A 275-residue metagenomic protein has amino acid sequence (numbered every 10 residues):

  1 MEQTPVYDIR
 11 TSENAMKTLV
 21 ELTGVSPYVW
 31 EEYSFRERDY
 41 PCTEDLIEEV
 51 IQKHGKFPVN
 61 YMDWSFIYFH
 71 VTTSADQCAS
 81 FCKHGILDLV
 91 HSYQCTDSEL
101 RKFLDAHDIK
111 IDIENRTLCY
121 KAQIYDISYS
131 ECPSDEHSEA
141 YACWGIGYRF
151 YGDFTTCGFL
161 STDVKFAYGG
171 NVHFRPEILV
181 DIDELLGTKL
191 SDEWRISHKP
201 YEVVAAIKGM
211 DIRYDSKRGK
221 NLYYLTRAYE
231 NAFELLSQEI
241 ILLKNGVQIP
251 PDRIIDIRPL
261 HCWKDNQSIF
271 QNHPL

Functional and structural regions predicted by a protein language model:
M1-I47, K56-W64, A75-L87, Y93-D108 (+2 more regions): Conserved NAD+-utilizing ADP-ribose enzyme module
V50-Q52: Long, polar low-complexity intrinsically disordered regions
V71-T73: Hydrophobic alpha-helical segments
D88-D153, L160: Low-complexity, serine/threonine/proline-enriched polar segments
